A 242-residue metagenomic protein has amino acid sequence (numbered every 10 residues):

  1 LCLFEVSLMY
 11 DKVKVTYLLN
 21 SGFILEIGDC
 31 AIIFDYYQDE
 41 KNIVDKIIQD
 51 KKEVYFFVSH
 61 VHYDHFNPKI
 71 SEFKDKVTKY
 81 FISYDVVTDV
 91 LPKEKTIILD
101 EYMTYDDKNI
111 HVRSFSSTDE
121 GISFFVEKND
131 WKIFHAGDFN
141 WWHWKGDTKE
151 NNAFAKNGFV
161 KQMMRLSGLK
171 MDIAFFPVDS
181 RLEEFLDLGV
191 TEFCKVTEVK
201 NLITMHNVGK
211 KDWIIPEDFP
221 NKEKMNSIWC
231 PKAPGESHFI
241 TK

Functional and structural regions predicted by a protein language model:
L1-A31, K224: Zn-dependent metallo-beta-lactamase
Y10, G22-V58, P68-E72, F139-G168: Pre-active-site segment of Zn-dependent metallo-hydrolases
Y10, T78-W131, K224-K242: Metallo-beta-lactamase
T16-S21, L91-Y105, R165, L186-K242: Binuclear metal-ion centers of metallo-dependent hydrolases, dominated by the metallo-beta-lactamase
I33-Y37, K52-D64, F81-D85, F134-D138 (+2 more regions): Active-site neighborhood of phospho(di)ester-bond hydrolases with catalytic His/Asp-centered motifs
D39-N42, V61-F66, V86-V90, E120-I122 (+3 more regions): Active-site environment of divalent metal-dependent phosphoester hydrolases
V44-T104: Active-site HxH/HxHxD metal-binding segment of metal-dependent hydrolases
T118-K195: Active-site-proximal loop/helix segments of hydrolase catalytic cores
